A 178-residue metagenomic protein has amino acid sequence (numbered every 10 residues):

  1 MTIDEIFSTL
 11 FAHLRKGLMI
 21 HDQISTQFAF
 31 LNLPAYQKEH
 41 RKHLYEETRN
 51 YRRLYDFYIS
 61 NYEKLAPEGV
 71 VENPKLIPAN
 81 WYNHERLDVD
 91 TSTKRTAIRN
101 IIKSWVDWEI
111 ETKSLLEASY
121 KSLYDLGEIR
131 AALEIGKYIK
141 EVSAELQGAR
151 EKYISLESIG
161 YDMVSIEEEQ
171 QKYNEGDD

Functional and structural regions predicted by a protein language model:
M1-D178: Iron-associated oxidoreductase/ferritin-like identity signal
